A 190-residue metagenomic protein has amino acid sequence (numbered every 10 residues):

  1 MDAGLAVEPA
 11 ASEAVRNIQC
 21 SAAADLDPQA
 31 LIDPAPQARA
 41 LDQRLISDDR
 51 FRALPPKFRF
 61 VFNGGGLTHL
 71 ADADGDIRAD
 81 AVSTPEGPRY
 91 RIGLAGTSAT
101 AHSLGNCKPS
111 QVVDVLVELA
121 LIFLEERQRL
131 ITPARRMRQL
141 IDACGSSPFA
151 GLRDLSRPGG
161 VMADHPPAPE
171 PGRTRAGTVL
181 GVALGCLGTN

Functional and structural regions predicted by a protein language model:
M1-G93, G105-C107, D114, E118 (+2 more regions): Small-residue-enriched alpha-helical segments and adjacent helix-cap loops that form tight helix-helix packing
D25-Q29, L67, A99-S103, R127-R138: Noncatalytic linker/hinge segments flanking ATPase motor cores
P28-A30, L70, R138-R153: Short glycine/threonine-rich loop-to-helix capping motif typified by GTGT followed within a few residues by an Asp-Pro
F51-P55, I122-C144, D154-E170: Flexible, glycine/charged-enriched surface loops at secondary-structure junctions
T97, M137-D142, A183-L187: Active-site beta-loop-alpha junctions enriched in small/polar residues
T97-I131: Internal alpha/beta scaffold segment
G151-A163, A183, L187-N190: Rossmann-like S-adenosyl-L-methionine
